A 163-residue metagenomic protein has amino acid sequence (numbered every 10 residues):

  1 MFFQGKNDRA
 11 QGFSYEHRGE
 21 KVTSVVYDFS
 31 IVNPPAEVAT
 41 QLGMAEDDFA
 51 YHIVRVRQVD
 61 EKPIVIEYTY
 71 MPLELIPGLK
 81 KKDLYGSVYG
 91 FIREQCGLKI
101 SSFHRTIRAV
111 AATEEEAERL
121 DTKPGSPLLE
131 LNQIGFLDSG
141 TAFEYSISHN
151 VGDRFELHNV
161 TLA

Functional and structural regions predicted by a protein language model:
M1-F49, I76-S101, A111, E156-A163: HTH-adjacent hinge/linker in prokaryotic transcriptional regulators
S30, V56, T106-R108, I134-G135: Short, solvent-exposed loop/turn elements at beta->coil junctions and helix N-caps that rim active or binding pockets
V32, F103-L120: Glycine-rich beta-strand-centered segment in the early N-terminal region that forms part of a ligand/cofactor-binding
E46-D60, L129-F136: A short beta-strand signature
V65-I66, Y145: Short glycine-/small-residue motifs
M71: GIY-YIG-like beta-to-alpha core
S126-H158: Beta-alpha-beta core module
